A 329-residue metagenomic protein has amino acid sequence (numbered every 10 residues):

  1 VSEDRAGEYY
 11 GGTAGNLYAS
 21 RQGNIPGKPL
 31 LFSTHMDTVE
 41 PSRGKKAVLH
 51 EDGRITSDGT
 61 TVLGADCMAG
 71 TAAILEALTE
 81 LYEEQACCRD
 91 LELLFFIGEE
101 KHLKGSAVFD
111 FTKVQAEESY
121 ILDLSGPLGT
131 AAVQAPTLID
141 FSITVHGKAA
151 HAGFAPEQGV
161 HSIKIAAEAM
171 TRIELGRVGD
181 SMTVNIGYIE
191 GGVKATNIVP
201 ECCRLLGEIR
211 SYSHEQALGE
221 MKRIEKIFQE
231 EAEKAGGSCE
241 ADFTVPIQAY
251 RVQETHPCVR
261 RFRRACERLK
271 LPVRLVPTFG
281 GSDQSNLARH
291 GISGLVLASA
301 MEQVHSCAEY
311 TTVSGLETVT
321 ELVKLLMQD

Functional and structural regions predicted by a protein language model:
V1, G12-N16, S20-Q22, P26-F95 (+4 more regions): Active-site metal-coordination/substrate-binding segment of hydrolases, especially metallo-dependent peptidases
G7, M36-T38, L94-H102, L124-G126 (+2 more regions): Acidic, glycine-rich active-site loops and adjacent beta-strand->loop/helix elements that engage anionic groups
Y9, A195, E201-C203, L271-L325: Zn-dependent metallopeptidase/amidohydrolase metal-coordination segment
L49-V62, T144-A150, L269, M301-V304: Glycine/charged-rich beta-loop-alpha catalytic/anionic-binding loops adjacent to active sites
G59-D140, V178, V184-Y188, V193-N197 (+1 more regions): Acidic/histidine-rich catalytic neighborhood of metal-dependent amide-processing enzymes
A155-E190, I198, E215-E240: Acidic-enriched catalytic cores of C-N bond-cleaving enzymes acting on peptides and small amides
K164-G179, M221, I247-A298: Active-site-adjacent substrate-binding region of metalloamidase/peptidase-like peptide-processing proteins
N185-V193, E208-Y212, S238-H256, F279 (+1 more regions): A short beta-alpha structural unit
